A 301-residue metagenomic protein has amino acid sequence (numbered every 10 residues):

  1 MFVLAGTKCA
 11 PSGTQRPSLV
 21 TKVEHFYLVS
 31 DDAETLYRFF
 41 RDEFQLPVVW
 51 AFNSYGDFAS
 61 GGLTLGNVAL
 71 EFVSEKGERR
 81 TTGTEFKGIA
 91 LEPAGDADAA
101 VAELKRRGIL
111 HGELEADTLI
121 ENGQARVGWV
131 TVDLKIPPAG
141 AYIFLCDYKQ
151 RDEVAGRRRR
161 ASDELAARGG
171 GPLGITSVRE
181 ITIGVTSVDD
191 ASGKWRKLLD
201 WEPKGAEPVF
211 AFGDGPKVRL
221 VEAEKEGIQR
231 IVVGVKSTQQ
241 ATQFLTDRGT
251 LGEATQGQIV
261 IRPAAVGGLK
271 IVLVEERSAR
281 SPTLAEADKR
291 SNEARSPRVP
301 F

Functional and structural regions predicted by a protein language model:
M1-A5: Bacterial N-terminal signal peptides
T7-C9: N-terminal Sec signal peptide cleavage junction
P11-E34, T84-L91, D147-D190, E226-V233 (+1 more regions): N-terminal beta-strand motif that seeds the catalytic metal site of vicinal oxygen chelate
S18-V20, Y27-L70, G112-R126, G171-K217 (+3 more regions): Core segments of cupin and vicinal oxygen chelate
F72-E113, T118: Hydrophobic/aromatic-rich structural module bridging two neighboring secondary-structure elements via a short loop
S74, P208, R219-A223, V232-G234: A structural feature that tracks compact, well-ordered secondary-structure segments with a strong bias toward
V101-G174, G215-R219, Q239-F301: Vicinal oxygen chelate
E224-G227, A254: Alpha-helical subdomain
